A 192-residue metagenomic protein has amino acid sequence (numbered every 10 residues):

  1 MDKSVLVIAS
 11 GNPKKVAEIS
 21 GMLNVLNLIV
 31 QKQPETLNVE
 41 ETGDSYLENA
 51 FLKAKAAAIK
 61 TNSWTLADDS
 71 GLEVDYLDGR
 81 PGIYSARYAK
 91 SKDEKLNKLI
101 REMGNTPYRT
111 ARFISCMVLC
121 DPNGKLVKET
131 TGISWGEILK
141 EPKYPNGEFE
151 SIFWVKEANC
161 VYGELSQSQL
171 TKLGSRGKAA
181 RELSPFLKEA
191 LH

Functional and structural regions predicted by a protein language model:
D2-V7, K14-H192: Anionic-ligand binding patches
